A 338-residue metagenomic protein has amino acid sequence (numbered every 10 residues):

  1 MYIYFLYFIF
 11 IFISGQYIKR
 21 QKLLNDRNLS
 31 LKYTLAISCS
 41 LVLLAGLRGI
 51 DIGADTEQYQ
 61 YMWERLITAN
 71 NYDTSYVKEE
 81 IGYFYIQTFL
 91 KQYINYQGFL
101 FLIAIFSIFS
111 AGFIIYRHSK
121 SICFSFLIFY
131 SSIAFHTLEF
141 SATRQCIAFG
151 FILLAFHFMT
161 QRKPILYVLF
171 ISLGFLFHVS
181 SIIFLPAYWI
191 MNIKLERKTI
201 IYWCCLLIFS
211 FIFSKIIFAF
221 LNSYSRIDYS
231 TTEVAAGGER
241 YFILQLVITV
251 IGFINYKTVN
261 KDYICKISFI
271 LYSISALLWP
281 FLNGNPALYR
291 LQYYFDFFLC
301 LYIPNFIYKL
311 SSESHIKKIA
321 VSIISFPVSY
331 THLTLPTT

Functional and structural regions predicted by a protein language model:
E57-Q60, F84, L185-F297: Alpha-helical transmembrane segments and terminal signal-anchor/GPI-anchor hydrophobic tails, characterized by long
E57-T68, Y72-I94: Short hydrophobic/aromatic helix or loop-helix immediately within or flanking a transmembrane segment in polytopic
I81, Y93-F106: Loop-to-helix entry region of an early transmembrane alpha helix in multi-pass inner-membrane enzymes
L102-H118: Transmembrane-helix motifs of polytopic, lipid-linked glycan transferases
I115-S131: Transmembrane-helix signature of polytopic, membrane-embedded enzymes that assemble or transfer cell-envelope glycans
F140-C146: Short acidic/glycine- and proline-prone juxtamembrane loop motifs at membrane-interface regions of multi-pass membrane
I152-I165: Membrane-interface transmembrane helices that cradle and orient dolichyl/undecaprenyl
T331-T337: Conserved small/polar residues in nucleotide/adenosyl-binding loops
